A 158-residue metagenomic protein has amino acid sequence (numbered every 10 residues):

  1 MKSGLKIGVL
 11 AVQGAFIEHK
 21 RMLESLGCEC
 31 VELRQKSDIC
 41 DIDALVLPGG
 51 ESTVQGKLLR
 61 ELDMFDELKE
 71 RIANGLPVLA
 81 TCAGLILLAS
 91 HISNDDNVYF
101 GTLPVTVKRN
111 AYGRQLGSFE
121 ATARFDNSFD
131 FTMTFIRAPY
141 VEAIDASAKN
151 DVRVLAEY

Functional and structural regions predicted by a protein language model:
M1, R109-Y158: Amide-donor transfer/coupling interface in amidating biosynthetic enzymes
M1-E61, F65-N74: N-terminal beta1-alpha1 cap of cysteine-dependent amidohydrolase-like domains
L5, C28, L76, V98 (+3 more regions): A structural micro-motif
G8, L79, T134: Rossmann-like NAD(H)/NADP(H) cofactor-binding core
V12-Q13, L33, G49-E51, T81-A83 (+4 more regions): Fold-independent oxyanion-binding glycine-rich loops and adjacent beta-strand/coil segments at enzyme active sites
F16, I39, L87, N94 (+2 more regions): Flexible, glycine-rich phosphate/dinucleotide-binding loops and adjacent beta-alpha linkers at cofactor/substrate
E51-R124: Cysteine-nucleophile active-site neighborhood
